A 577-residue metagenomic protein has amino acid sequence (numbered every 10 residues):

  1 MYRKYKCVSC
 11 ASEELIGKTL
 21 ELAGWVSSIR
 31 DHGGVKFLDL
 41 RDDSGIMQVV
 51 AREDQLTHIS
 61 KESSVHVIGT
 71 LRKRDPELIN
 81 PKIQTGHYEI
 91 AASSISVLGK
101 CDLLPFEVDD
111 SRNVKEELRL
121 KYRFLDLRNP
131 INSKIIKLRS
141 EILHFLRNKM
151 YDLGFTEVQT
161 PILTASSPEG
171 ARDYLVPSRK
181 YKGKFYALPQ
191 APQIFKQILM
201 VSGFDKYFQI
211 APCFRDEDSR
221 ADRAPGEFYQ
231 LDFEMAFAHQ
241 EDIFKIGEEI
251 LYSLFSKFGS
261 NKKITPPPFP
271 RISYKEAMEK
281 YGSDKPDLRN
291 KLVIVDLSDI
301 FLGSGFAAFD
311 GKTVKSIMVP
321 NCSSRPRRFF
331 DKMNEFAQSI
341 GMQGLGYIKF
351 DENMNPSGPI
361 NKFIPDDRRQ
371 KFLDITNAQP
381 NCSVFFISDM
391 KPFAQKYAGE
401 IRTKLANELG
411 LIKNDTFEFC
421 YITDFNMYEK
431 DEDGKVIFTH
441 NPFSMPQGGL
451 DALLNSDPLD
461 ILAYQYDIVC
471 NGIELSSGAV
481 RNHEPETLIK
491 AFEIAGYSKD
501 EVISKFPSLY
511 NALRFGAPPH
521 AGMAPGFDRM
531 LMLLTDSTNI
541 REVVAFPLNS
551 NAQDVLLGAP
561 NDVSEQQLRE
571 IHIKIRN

Functional and structural regions predicted by a protein language model:
M1-N577: Class II aminoacyl-tRNA synthetase catalytic cores and aaRS-like
